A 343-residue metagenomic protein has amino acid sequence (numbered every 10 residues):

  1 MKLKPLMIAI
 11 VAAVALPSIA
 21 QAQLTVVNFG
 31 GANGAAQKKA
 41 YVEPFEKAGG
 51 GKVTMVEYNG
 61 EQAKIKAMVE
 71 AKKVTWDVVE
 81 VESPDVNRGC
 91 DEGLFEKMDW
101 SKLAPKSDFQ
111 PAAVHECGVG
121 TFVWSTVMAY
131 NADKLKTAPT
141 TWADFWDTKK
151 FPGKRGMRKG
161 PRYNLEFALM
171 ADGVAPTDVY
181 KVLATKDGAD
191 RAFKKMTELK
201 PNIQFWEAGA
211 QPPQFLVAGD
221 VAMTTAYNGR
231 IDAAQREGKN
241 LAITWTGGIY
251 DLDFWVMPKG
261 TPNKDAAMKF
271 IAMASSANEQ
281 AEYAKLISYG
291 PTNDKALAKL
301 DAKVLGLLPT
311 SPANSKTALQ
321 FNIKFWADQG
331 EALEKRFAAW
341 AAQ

Functional and structural regions predicted by a protein language model:
A22-G89: Early extracytoplasmic/lumenal segment of secretory-pathway proteins
G31-K38, T75-W76, V81-P213, V217: Extracytoplasmic ligand-binding site segments that recognize negatively charged/polar headgroups
K73-E80, F205-W206, A222-Y227, A242: Paired acidic/hydrophobic, glycine-rich loop segments that form the ligand-binding mouth/hinge of periplasmic-binding
V86-R88, M223-N240: A ligand-binding cleft/hinge motif common to bilobed small-molecule-binding domains
D108, W124-T126, A189-E198, Q235-T261 (+1 more regions): Periplasmic-binding protein-like
V127-K134, L169-A171, L252-A266, I271-M273 (+1 more regions): A bilobed periplasmic-binding-protein/Venus flytrap-type ligand-binding module shared by bacterial periplasmic
K150-N164, M273-A296: Periplasmic-binding protein-like
A281-Q343: C-terminal capping/gating helix-and-loop segments adjacent to ligand/active sites or protein-protein/ligand interfaces
